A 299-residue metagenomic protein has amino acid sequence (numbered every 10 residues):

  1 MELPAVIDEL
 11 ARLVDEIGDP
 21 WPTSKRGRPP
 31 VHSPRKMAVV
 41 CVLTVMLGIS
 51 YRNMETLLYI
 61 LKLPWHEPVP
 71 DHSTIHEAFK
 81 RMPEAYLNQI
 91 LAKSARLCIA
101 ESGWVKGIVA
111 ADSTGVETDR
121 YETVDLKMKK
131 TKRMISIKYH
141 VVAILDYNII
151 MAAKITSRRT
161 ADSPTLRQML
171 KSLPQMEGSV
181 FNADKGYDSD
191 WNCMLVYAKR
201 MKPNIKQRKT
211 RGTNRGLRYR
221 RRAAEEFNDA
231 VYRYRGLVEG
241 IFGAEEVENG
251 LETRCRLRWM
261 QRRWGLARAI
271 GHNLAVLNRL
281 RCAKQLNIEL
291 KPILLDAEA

Functional and structural regions predicted by a protein language model:
M1-M46: Basic, short loop/linker segments at the boundary and entry of helix-turn-helix/winged-helix-like folds
S24-P30, L63-W65, C255-L257: A short glycine/serine-rich beta->alpha loop
G27-A38, M46-I49, F79-K199: Polybasic low-complexity intrinsically disordered regions
G27-P29, R208-R221, K284, I288-L295: Arg/Lys-rich, glycine/proline-spaced intrinsically disordered segments in nuclear chromatin/transcription regulators
Y51-H66: DNA-recognition alpha helix
W65-E84: Major-groove recognition helix of helix-turn-helix-like DNA-binding domains
K185-R254: Helix-centered, glycine/charged polyanion-binding patches within enzymatic domains that contact phosphate-containing
A224-A299: Basic, amphipathic alpha-helical segments enriched in Lys/Arg and hydrophobic/aromatic residues
